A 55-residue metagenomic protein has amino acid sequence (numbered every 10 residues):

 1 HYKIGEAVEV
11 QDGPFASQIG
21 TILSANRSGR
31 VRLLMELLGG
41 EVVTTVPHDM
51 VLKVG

Functional and structural regions predicted by a protein language model:
H1-D12: Short coil-to-beta transition motif at edge beta-strands of beta-rich domains
I4, A16, G40: Exposed loop/turn and edge beta-strand positions of beta-sandwich/beta-sheet ligand-binding modules
D12-P14, N26, M35: Conserved "cap/hinge" positions at secondary-structure junctions
S17-A25: Short beta-strand-centered aromatic/proline hotspots
R32-L34, G40-L52: A short macromolecule-binding patch
